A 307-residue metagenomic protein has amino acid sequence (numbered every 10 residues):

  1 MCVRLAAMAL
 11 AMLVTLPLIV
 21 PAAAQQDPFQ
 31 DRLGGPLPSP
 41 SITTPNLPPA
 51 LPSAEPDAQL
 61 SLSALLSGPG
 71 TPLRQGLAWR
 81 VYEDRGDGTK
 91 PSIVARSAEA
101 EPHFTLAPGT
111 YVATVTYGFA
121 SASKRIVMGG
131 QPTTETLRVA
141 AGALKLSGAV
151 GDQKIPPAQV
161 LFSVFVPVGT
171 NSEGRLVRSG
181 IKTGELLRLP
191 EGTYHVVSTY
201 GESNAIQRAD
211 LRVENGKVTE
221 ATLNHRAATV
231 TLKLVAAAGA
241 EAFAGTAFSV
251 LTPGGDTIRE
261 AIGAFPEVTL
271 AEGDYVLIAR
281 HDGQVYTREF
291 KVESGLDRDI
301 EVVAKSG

Functional and structural regions predicted by a protein language model:
M1-A9: Bacterial N-terminal signal peptides that target proteins for export
M8-P17: Bacterial N-terminal signal peptides
I19-A24: Sec/Tat signal peptide C-region and signal peptidase I cleavage site
Q26-L47, A98, Y117-A140, G201-L223 (+1 more regions): Structured interaction patches on ligand/partner-binding surfaces of diverse proteins
A58-G68, L144-D152, T229-A238: A short, amphipathic beta-strand motif
G68-T89, G151-S172, A237-D256: Short, ordered, surface-exposed loop/turn motifs in non-cytosolic proteins
D84-A100, V168-T183, T252-F265: Short, acidic Ser/Thr/Gly-rich low-complexity loop/linker segments typical of extracellular and cell-surface proteins
A98-V112, T116-F119, I181-H195, Y200-N204 (+2 more regions): Short Pro-Gly-centered beta-turn/loop motif in secreted/extracellular proteins
